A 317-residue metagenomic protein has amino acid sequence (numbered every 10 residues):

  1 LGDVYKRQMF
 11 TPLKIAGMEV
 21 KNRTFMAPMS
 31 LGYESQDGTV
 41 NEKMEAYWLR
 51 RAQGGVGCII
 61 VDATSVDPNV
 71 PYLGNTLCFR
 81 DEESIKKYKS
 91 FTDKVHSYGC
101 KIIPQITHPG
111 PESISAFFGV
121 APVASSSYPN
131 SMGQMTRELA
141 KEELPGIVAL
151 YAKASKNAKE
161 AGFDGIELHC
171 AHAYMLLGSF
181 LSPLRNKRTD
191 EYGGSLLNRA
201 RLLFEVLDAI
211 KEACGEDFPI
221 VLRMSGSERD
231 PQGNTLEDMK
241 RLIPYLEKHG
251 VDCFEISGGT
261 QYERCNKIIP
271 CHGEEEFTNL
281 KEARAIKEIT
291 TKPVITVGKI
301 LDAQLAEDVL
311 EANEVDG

Functional and structural regions predicted by a protein language model:
D3-G317: Flavin-dependent oxidoreductase catalytic cores
